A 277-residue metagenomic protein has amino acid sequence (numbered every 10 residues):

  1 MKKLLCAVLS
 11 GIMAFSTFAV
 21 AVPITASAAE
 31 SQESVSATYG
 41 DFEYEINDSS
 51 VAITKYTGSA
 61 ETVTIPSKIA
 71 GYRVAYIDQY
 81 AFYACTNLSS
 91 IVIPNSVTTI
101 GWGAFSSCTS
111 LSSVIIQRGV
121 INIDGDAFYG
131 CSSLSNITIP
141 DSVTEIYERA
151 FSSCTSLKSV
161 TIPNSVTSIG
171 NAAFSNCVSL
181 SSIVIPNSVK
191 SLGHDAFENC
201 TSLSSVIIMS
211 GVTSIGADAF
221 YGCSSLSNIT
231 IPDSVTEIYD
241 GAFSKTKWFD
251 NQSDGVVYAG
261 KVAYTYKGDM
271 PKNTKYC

Functional and structural regions predicted by a protein language model:
M1-G11: Positively charged n-region of N-terminal signal peptides that target proteins for export
K3, S31-S34, Y80, R118 (+4 more regions): Intrinsic disorder/low-complexity segments enriched in polar/small residues
F15-S36: Sec-dependent signal peptide cleavage junction
D41-S49, G58-Y76, T86-T99, T109-N122 (+6 more regions): Structural signature of tandem-repeat unit edges
A52: Condensing-enzyme catalytic core mediating Claisen C-C bond formation in acyl metabolism
